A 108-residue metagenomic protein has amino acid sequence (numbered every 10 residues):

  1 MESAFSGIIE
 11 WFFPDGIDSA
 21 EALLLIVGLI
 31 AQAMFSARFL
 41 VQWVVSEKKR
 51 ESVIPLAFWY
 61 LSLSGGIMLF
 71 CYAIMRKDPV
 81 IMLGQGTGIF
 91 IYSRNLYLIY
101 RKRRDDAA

Functional and structural regions predicted by a protein language model:
M1-A108: Alpha-helical membrane-protein topology signature
